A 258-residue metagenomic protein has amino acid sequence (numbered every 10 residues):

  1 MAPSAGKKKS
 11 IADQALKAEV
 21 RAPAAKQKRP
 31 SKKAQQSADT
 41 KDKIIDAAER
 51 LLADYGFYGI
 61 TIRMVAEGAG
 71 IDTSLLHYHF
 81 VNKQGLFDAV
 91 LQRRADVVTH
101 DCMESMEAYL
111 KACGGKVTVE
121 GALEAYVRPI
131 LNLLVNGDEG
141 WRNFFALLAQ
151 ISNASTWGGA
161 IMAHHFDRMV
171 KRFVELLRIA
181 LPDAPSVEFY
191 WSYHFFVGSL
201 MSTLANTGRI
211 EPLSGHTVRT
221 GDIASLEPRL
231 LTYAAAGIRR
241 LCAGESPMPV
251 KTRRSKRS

Functional and structural regions predicted by a protein language model:
M1-A25, N132, N136, D167-S258: C-terminal peripheral helix-coil segments that are non-catalytic and often amphipathic
S37, K41-E49: Short, leucine-enriched amphipathic alpha-helices that occur as contiguous helical runs
K43, L51-R93: Helix-turn-helix
I45, T99, E120-V127, Y193 (+1 more regions): Short, amphipathic alpha-helical "lid/cap" segments that border enzyme active or binding sites
M103-R142, Y193: Hydrophobic alpha-helical connector segments
M106, E139-I161, A236-R239, P249 (+1 more regions): N-terminal/domain-start segments enriched in small and hydrophobic, helix-friendly residues, covering either
G121-E124, E139-A146, S155-L181, T232: Amphipathic alpha-helical packing segments from all-alpha helical-bundle domains
Y126, I130, F145-S152, F196 (+2 more regions): Short alpha-helical scaffolding segments that buttress acidic/His motifs in well-ordered protein cores
